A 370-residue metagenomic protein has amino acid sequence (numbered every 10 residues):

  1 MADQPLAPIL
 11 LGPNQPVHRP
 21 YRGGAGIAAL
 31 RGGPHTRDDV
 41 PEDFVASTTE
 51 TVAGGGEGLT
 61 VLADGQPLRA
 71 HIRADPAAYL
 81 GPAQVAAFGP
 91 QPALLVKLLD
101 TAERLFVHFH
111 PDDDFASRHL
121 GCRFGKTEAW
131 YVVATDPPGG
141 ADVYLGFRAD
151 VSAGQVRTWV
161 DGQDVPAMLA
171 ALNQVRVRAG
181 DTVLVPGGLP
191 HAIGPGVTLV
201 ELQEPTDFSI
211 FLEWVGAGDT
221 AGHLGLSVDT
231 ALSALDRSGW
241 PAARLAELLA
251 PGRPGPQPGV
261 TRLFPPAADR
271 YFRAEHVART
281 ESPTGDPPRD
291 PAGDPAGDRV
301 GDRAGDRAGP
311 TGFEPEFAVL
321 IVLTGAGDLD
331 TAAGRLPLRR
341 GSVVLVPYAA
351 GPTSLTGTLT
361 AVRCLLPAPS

Functional and structural regions predicted by a protein language model:
M1-V151, V215-A243, L248-P251: Transition-metal
D100-R104, D112, T135-P138, L189-F208 (+2 more regions): Ligand-binding loop in jelly-roll beta-barrel domains
T101-R104, T127-W159, R279-P283, G309-A332: Glycine- and acidic-residue-biased ligand/ion/polar-headgroup-sensing regions
Y144-A167, V200-W240, T360-S370: Double-stranded beta-helix
L172-V183, T331-A350: Short acidic-glycine-tyrosine-enriched beta hairpin
L226-E281, G312-P315: Functionally critical, mid-to-C-terminal surface segments that flank or help form catalytic/ligand
E281-T311: Intrinsically disordered, low-complexity terminal tails and inter-domain linkers enriched for S/T/G/P/D/E
